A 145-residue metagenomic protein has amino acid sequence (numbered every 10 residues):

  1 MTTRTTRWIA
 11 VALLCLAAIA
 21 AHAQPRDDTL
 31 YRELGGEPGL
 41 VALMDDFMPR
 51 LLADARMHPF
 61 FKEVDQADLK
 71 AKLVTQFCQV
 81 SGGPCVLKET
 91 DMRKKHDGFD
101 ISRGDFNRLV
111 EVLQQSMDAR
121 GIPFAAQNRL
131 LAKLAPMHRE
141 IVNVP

Functional and structural regions predicted by a protein language model:
M1-A12: Bacterial N-terminal signal peptides that target proteins for export
A12-C15, F47: Acidic/proline-rich low-complexity IDRs
L14-H22: Hydrophobic h-region of N-terminal signal peptides that target proteins for export in Gram-negative bacteria
A23-P145: Core of compact, soluble alpha-helical bundle domains
